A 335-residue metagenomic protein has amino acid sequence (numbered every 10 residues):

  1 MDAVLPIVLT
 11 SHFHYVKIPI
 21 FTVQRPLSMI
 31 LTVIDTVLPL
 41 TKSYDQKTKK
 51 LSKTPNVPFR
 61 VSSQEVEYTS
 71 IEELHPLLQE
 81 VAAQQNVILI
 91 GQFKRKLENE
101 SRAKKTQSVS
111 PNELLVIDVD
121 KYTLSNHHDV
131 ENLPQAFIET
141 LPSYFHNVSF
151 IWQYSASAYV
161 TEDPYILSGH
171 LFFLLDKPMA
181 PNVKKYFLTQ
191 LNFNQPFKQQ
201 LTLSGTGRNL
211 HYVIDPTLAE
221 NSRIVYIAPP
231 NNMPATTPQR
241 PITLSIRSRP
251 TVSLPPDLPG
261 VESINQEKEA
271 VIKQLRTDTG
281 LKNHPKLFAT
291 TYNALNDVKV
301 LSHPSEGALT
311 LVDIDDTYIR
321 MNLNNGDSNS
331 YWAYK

Functional and structural regions predicted by a protein language model:
M1-D2, Y331: N-terminal cationic amphipathic segment used for targeting or macromolecule association
D2-G169, F173-L191, R276-N324: Signature for HUH/AEP ssDNA processing cores
R95, G207-R208, W332-A333: Short linear interaction motifs
I117, F173, I227, A333-Y334: Short beta-strand element of the conserved SAM-dependent methyltransferase core
T123, A158, K177-M179, I224 (+2 more regions): Short loop/turn segments at secondary-structure transitions that flank enzyme active sites
L133-F137, L188-Q195, P229-N232, Q239-T251: Trp- and acidic/polar-enriched beta-sheet ligand-binding modules for extracellular glycan and matrix recognition
N192-T236: Flexible helix-coil linker/hinge segments at domain or subdomain boundaries
N221-V225, P234-K335: Long, low-complexity, charged/polar intrinsically disordered accessory regions
